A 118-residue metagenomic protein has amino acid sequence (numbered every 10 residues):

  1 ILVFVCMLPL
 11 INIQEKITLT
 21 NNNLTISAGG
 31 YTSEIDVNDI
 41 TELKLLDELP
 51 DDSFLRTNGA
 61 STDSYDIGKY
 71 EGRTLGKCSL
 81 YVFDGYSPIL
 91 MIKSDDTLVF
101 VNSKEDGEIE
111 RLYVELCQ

Functional and structural regions predicted by a protein language model:
I1-L2: Membrane-targeting alpha-helical segments
C6-L8, I13, N22, D52 (+3 more regions): Generic, low-specificity signal for short hydrophobic/alpha-helical stretches with a mild N-terminal bias, encompassing
C6-V37: Conserved beta-hairpin
S27-E34, E42-D95: Non-transmembrane, membrane-adjacent beta-strand/coil modules in membrane-associated proteins and peripheral
D36-L43, S103-I109: A short, sequence-level motif marking secondary-structure junctions
L90-Q118: Non-cytosolic head/periplasmic domains of membrane-anchored proteins
